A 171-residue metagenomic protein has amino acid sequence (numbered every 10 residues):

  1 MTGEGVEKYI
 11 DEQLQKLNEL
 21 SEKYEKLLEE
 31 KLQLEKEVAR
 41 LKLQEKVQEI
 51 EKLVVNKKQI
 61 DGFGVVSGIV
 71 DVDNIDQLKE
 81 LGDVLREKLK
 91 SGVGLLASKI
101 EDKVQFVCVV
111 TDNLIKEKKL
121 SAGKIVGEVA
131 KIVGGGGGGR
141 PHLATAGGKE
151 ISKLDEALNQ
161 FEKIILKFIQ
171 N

Functional and structural regions predicted by a protein language model:
M1-N171: Terminal appendage regions of diverse proteins
